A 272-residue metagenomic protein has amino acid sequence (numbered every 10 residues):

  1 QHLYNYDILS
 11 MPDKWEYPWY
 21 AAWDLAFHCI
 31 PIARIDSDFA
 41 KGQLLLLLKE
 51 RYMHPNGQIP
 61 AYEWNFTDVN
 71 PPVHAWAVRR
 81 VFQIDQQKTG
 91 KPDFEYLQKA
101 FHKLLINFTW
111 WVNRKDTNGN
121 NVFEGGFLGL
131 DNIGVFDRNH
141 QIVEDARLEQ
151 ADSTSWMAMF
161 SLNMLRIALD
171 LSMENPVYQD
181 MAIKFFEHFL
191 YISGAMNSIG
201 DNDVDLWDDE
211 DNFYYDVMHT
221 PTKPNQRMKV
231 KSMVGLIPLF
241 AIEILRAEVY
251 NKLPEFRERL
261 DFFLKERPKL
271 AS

Functional and structural regions predicted by a protein language model:
Q1-S272: Acidic, mature catalytic/reactive cores of soluble proteins
